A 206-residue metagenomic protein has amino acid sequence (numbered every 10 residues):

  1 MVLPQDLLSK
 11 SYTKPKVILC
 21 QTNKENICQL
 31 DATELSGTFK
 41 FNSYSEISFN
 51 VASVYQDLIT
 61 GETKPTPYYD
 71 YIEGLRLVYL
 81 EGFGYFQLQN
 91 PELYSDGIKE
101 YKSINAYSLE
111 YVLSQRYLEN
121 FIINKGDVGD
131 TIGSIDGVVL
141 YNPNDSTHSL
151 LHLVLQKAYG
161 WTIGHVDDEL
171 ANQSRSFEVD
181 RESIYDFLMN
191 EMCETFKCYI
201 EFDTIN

Functional and structural regions predicted by a protein language model:
M1-D70, N105-S114, E119, I123-Y141: Juxtamembrane "anchor/assembly" segments of surface/extracellular structural proteins
V17, D70-E81: Short conserved beta-strand and strand-loop elements enriched in small hydrophobics with frequent Asp/Gly
I27-E34, F86-P91, L151: Short amphipathic beta-strand/extended segments with alternating polar/hydrophobic composition
F41-S43, D96-I98, E194: Solvent-exposed loop and beta-edge segments used for protein-protein assembly and interaction
Y69-I72, C193-T195: Short solvent-exposed loop/turn micro-motifs enriched in small/polar/acidic residues
R76-Y107, E201-D203: Short beta-strand and beta-hairpin "edge-sheet" elements
Y101, Y107-N206: Charged- and aromatic-enriched interaction segments used to assemble and dock large macromolecular complexes
